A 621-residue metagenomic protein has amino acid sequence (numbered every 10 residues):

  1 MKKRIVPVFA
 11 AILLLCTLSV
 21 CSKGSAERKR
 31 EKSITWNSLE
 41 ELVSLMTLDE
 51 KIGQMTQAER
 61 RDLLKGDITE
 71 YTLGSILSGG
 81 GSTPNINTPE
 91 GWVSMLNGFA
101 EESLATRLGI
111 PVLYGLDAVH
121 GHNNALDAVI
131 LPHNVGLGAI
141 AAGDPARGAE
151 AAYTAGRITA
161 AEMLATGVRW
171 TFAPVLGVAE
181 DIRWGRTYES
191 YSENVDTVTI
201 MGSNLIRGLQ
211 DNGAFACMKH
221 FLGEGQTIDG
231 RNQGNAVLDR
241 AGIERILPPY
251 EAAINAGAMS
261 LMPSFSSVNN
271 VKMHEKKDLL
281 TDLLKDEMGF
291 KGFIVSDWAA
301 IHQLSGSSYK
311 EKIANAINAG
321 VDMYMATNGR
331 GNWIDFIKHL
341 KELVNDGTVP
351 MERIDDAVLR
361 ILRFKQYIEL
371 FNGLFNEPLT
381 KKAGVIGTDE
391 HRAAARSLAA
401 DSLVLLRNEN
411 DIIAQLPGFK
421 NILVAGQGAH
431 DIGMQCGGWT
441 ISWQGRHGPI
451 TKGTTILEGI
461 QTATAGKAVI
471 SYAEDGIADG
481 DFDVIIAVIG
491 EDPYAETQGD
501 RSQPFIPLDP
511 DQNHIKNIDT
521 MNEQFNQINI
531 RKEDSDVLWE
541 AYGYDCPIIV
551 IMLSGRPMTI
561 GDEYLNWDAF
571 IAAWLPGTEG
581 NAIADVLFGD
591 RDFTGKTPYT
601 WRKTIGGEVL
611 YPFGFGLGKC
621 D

Functional and structural regions predicted by a protein language model:
M1-F9: Bacterial N-terminal signal peptides that target proteins for export
F9-T17: Bacterial N-terminal signal peptides
C21-D621: Glycoside hydrolase catalytic-domain context in secreted enzymes
